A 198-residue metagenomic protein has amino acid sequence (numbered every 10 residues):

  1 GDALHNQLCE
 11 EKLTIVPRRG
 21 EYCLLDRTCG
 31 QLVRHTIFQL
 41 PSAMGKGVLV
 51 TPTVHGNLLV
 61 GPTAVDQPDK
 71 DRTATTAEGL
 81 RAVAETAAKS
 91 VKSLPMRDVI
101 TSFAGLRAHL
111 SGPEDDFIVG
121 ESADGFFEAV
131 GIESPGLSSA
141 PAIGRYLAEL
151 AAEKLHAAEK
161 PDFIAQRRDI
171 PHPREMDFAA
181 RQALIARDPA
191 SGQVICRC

Functional and structural regions predicted by a protein language model:
G1-G45, D69-A82: Predominantly flavin-linked oxidoreductase catalytic cores and closely associated redox partners
P41, G45-G47, T51-H55, D66-V194: C-terminal catalytic lobe of FAD-dependent flavoproteins
T63: Residues forming anionic-ligand binding surfaces in small-molecule and nucleic-acid pockets of primarily soluble enzymes
C196-C198: Short cysteine clusters
